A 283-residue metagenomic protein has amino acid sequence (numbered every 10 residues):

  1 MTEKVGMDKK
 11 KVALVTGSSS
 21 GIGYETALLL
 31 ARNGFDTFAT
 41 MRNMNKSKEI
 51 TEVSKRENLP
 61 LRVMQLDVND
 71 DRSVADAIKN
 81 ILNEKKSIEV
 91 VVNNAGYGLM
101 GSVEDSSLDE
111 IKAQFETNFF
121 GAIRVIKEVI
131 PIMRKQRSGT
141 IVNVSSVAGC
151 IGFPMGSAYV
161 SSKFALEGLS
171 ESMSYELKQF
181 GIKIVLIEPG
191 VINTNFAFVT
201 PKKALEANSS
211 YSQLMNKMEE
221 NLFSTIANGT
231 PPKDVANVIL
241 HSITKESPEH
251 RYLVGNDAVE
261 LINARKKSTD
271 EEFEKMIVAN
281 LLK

Functional and structural regions predicted by a protein language model:
S19-G21: Conserved glycine-rich cofactor-binding loop
L59-P60, N80-N93, L99: A glycine-rich helix->loop->beta "capping" turn within Rossmann-like NAD(P)(H)-dependent oxidoreductase domains
L66-D76, L108: The beta1-alpha1 cofactor-binding region of Rossmann-like NAD(H)/NADP(H)-dependent oxidoreductases
S102-V103, E110-K112: Substrate-binding pocket helix/loop in short-chain dehydrogenase/reductase
I126, S162: Active-site helix of classical SDR
S146: Residue(s) in the substrate-gating loop at a strand-loop-helix junction that position the organic substrate next
F180-F223: C-terminal beta-strand-loop-alpha-helix "lid" module of Rossmann-like NAD(P)-dependent dehydrogenases
